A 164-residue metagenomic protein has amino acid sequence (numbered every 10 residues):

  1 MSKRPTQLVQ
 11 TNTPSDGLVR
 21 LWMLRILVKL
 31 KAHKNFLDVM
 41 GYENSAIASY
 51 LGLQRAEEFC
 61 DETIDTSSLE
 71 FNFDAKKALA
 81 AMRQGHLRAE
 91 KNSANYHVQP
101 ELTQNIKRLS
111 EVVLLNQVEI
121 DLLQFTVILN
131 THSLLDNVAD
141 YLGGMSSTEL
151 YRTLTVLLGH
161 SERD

Functional and structural regions predicted by a protein language model:
M1-D164: Intrinsically disordered, low-complexity N-terminal extensions of AAA+/P-loop NTPases that precede the structured
